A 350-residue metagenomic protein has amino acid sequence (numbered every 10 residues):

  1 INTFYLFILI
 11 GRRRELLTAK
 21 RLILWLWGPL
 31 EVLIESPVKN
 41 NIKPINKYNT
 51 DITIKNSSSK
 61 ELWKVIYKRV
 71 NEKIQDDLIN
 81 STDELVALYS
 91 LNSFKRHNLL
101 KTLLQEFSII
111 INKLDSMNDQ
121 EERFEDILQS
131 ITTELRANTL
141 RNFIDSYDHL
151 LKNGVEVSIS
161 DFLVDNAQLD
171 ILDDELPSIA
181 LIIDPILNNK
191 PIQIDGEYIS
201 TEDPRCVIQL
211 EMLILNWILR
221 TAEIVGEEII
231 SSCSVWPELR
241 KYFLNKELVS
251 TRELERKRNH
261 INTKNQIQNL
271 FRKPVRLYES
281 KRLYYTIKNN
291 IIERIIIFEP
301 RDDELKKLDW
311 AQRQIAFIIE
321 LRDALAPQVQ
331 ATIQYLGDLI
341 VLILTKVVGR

Functional and structural regions predicted by a protein language model:
I1-K68, E72: Polyanion-binding and phosphate-handling cores
N41-T139: Flexible loop/N-cap segments at domain edges
R96-R350: Long, charged low-complexity terminal regions
